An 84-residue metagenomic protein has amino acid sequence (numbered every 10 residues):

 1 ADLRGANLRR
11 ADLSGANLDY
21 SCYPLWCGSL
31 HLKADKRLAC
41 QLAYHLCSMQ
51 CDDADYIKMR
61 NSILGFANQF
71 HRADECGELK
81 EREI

Functional and structural regions predicted by a protein language model:
A1-R4, R9-I84: Intrinsic low-complexity/IDR segments
